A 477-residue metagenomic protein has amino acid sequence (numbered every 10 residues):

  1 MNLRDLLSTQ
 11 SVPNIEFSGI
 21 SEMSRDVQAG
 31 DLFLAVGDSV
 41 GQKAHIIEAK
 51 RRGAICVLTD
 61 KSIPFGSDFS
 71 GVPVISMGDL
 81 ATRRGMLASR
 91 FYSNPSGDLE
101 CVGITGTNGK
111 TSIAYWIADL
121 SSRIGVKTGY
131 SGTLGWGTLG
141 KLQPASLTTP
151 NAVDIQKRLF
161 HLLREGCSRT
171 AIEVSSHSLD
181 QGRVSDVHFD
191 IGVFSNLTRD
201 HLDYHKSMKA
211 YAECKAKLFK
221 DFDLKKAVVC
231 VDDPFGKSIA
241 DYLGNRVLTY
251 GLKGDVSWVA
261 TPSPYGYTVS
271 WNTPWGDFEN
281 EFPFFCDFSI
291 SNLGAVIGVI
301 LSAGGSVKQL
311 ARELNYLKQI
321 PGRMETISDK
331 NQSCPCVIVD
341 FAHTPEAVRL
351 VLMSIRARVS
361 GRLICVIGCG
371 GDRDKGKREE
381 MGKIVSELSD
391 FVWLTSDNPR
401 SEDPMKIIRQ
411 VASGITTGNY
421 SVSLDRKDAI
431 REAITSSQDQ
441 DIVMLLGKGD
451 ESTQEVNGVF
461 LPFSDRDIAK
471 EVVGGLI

Functional and structural regions predicted by a protein language model:
M1-M86, R90, P234, V259-T261 (+7 more regions): N-terminal leader/targeting and accessory segments in enzymes
M1-N14, D26-L32, D38-A44, T82 (+3 more regions): ATP-dependent carboxylate-amine ligase
L3-R4, I63-F69, F189-C336, A412-T416 (+1 more regions): Acidic, Mg2+-coordinating active-site environments of NTP-dependent enzymes
F17, G30, A54, G71-V72 (+7 more regions): Short, well-ordered alpha-helix to beta-strand connector turns
I55-K61, V228-V231, V366-I367, F391-N398: Short internal beta-strands
D60-S62, V174, N196, V231 (+2 more regions): Short secondary-structure boundary segments
D68-D79, Q143-S146, G244-T249: Active-site regions of enzymes building and remodeling cell-envelope glycoconjugates
R83-V231, F235-R246, R358: Phosphate-binding loop of NTP-binding sites
